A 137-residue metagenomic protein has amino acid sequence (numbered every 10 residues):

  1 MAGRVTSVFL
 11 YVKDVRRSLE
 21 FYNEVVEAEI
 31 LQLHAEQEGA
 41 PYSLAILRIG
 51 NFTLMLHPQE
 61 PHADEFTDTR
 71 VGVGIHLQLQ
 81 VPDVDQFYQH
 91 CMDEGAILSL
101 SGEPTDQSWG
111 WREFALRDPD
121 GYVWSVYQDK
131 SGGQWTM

Functional and structural regions predicted by a protein language model:
A2, F9-L54: Core segments of cupin and vicinal oxygen chelate
V5-S7, G72-H76: Eukaryotic phosphotyrosine signaling hubs
T6, Y42, W111-E113: Short loop/turn microsegments at loop-to-beta-strand junctions
K13-V15, I75-V123: Vicinal oxygen chelate
L47-G50, L116-P119, D129: Active-site beta-strand termini and strand-to-loop segments that position acidic
M55-H57, S125: Conserved beta-strand in the GNAT
S131-M137: A short, polar/charged loop-to-alpha-helix boundary motif
